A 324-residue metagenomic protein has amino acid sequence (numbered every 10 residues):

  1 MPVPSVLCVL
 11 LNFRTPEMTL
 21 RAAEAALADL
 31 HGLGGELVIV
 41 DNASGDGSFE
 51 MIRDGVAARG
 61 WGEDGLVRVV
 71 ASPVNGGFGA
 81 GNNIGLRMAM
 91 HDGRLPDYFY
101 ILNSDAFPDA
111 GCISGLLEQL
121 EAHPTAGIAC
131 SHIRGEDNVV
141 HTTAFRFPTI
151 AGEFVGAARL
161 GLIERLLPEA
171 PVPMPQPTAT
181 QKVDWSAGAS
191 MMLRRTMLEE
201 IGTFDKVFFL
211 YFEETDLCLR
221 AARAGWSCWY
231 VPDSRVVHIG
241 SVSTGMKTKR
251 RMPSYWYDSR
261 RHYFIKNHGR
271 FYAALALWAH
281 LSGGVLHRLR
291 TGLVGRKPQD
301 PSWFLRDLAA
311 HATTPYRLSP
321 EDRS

Functional and structural regions predicted by a protein language model:
E24-G34: Short, acidic, metal-binding catalytic loop of nucleotide-sugar glycosyltransferases
A25, D41-I52, V74, P108-D109: A conserved acidic beta->alpha catalytic loop
A71-R94: Glycine-rich, basic loop-to-helix element that forms the pyrophosphate-binding segment of sugar-nucleotide handling
R94-F107: Short beta-strand-to-loop acidic/aromatic patch adjacent to the donor-nucleotide binding site
F107-T143: Conserved donor NDP-sugar-binding/catalytic core segment of glycosyltransferases
P148-V183: Short, flexible, basic/aromatic active-site loop/helix in glycosyltransferases
Q176-T178, D184-R235: A short, conserved alpha-helix in the catalytic core of glycosyltransferases
R251-D258, R270-S324: Non-catalytic, C-terminal membrane-associated alpha-helical segments of glycosyltransferases
